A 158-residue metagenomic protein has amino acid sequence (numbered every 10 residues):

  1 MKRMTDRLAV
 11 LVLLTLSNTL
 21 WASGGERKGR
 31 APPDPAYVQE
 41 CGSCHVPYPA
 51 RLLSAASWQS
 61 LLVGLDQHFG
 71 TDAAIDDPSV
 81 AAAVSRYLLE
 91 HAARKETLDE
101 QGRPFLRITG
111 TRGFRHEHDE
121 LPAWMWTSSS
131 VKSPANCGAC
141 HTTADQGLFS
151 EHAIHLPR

Functional and structural regions predicted by a protein language model:
M1-R7: Positively charged n-region of N-terminal signal peptides that target proteins for export
R7-T19: Bacterial N-terminal signal peptides
S23-R86, A92-R158: Sequence context surrounding c-type heme c attachment/ligation sites in exported
